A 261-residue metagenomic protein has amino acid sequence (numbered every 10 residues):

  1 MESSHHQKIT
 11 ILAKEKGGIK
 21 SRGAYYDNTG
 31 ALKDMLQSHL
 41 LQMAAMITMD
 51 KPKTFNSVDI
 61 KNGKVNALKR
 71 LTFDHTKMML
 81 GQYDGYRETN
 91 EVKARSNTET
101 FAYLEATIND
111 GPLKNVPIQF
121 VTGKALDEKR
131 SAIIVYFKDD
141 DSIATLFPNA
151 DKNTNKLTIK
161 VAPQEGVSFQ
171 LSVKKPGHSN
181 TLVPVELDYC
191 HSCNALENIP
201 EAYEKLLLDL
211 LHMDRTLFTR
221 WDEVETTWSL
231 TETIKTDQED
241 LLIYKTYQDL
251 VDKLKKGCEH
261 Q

Functional and structural regions predicted by a protein language model:
M1-Q261: Secretory/organelle targeting and membrane-embedding segments
